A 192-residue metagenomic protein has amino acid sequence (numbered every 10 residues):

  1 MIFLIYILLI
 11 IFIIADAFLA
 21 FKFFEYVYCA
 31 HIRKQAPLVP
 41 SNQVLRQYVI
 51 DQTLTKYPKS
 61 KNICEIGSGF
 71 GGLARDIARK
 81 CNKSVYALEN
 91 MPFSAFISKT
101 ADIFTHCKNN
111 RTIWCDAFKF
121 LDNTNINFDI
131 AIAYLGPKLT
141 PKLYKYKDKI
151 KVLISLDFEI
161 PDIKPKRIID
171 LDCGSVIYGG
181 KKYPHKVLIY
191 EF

Functional and structural regions predicted by a protein language model:
M1-Y57: S-adenosyl-L-methionine
K59-G69: Conserved class I S-adenosyl-L-methionine
F70-C81: Conserved SAM-binding loop of SAM-dependent methyltransferases across substrates and taxa, primarily the Class I
S84-E89: Conserved SAM-binding motif I beta-strand of class I
S98-K99: Conserved SAM-binding loop
H106-A117: Conserved SAM-binding strand-loop segment of SAM-dependent methyltransferases
P137-D148: A short, conserved alpha-helix within the catalytic core of class I
E159-F192: Active-site capping/gating segments
